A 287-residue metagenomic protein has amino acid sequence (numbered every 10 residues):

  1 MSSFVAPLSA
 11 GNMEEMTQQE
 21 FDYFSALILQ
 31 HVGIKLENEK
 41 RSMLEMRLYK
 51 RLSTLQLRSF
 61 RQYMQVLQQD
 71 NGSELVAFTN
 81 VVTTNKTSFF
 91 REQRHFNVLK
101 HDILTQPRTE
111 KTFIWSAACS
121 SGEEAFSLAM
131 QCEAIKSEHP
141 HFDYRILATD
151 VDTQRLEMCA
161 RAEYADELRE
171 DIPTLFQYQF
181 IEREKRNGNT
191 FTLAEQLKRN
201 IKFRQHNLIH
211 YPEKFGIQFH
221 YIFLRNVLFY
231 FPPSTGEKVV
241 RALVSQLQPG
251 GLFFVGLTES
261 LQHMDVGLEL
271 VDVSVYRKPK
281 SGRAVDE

Functional and structural regions predicted by a protein language model:
S2-F113, G256: Conserved AdoMet
K100, L104, A129-E133, V244: A structural alpha-helix within SAM-dependent methyltransferase catalytic domains
E110-E124, L147: Conserved class I S-adenosyl-L-methionine
S121-H139: Conserved SAM-binding loop of SAM-dependent methyltransferases across substrates and taxa, primarily the Class I
S137-F223, V227-T235, S260-Q262, R283: Extended basic-aromatic, gly/pro-enriched interface segments that bind polyanionic ligands
Y221, Q262-E287: Core SAM-dependent methyltransferase catalytic element
E237-P249: A short glycine-rich, Lys/Arg-flanked "PGG" loop and its adjoining helix->strand segment in the class I
G250-L257: Conserved beta-strand signature within the Rossmann-like core of class I S-adenosyl-L-methionine
